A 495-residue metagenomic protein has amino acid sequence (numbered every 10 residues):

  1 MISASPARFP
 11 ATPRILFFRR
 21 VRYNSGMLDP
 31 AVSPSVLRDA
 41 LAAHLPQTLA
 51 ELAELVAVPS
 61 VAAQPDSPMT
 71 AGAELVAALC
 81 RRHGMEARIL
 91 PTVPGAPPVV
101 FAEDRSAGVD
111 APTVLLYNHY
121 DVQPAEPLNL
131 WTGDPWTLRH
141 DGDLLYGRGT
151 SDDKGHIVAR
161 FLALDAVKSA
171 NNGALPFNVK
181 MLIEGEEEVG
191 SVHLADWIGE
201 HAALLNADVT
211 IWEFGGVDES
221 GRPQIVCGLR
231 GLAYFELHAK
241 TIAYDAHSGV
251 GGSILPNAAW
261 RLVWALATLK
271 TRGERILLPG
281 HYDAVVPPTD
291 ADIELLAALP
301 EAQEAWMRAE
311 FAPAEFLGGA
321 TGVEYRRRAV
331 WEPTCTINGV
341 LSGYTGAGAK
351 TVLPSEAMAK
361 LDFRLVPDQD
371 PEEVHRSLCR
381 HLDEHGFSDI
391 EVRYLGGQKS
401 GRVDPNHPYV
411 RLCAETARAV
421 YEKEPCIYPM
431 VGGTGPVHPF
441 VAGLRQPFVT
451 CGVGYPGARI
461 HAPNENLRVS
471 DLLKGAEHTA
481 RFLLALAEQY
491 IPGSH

Functional and structural regions predicted by a protein language model:
S3-R8, R14, R19-R20: Low-acidity, Ser/Thr- and Arg-rich intrinsically disordered low-complexity segments
Y23-N24: Short, positively charged and aromatic/hydrophobic N-terminal segments
L28-L128, E356, K360, E373: N-terminal helical capping/dimerization or prosegment-like subdomains of hydrolases acting on amide or phosphate bonds
V109, E219-S220, L277-E356, R364-S377 (+2 more regions): An extended, acidic, His-containing surface patch that forms the Zn2+-binding/catalytic region of metallohydrolases
A111-K180, K474: Active-site metal-coordination/substrate-binding segment of hydrolases, especially metallo-dependent peptidases
Y120-V122, L144, L182-S191, E213-D218 (+3 more regions): Acidic, glycine-rich active-site loops and adjacent beta-strand->loop/helix elements that engage anionic groups
G149-G228, I491-S494: Acidic/histidine-rich catalytic neighborhood of metal-dependent amide-processing enzymes
G252-E274: A short core secondary-structure module
